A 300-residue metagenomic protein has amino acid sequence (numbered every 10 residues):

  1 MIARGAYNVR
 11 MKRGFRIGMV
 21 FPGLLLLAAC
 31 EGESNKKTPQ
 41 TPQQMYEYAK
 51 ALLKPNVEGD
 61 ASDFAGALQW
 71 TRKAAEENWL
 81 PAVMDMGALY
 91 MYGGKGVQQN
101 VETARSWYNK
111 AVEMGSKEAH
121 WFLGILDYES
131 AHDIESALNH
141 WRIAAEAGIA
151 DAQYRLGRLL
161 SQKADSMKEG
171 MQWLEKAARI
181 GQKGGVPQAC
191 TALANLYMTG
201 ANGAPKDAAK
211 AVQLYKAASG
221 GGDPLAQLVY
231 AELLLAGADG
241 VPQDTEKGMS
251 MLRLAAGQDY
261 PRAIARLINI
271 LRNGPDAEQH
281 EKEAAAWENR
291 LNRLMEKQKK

Functional and structural regions predicted by a protein language model:
G5-M19: Bacterial N-terminal signal peptides that target proteins for export
L27-A29: C-terminal motif of bacterial Sec signal peptides marking the signal peptidase cleavage site
E31-E33: Bacterial signal peptide processing site
Q40, M45, P55-V57, E77-W79 (+12 more regions): Short helix-capping/linker turns of helical repeat alpha-solenoids
K50-N56, D85-G93, F122-S130, R155-K163 (+3 more regions): Hydrophobic face of amphipathic alpha-helices that form TPR/SEL1-like repeat modules and related alpha-solenoid
D60-Q69, V97-W107, S130-H140, A164-K176 (+3 more regions): Structural signature of tandem alpha-helical TPR/SEL1-like repeats, specifically the intra-repeat loop/turn
K73-A74, K110-A111, I143-A144, K176-A177 (+3 more regions): Canonical positions in the second alpha-helix
A265-K300: Terminal, low-structured helical/coil segments at or just beyond the last alpha-helical repeat
